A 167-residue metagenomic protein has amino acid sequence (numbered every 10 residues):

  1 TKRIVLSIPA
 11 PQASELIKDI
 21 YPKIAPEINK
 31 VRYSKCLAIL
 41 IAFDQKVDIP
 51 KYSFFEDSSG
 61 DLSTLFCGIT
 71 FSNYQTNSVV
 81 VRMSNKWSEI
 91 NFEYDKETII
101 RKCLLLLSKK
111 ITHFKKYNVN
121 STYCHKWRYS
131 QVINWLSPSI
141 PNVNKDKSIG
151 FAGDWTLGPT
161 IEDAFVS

Functional and structural regions predicted by a protein language model:
T1-K2, D146: Active-site acidic short loop of glycosyltransferases
K2-Y52, H113, Y117: Central helical "cap/lid" subdomain
A10, S34, S58, K96-L104: A structural signal for well-ordered alpha-helical scaffolds and beta->alpha junctions
L16-Y21, S58-L62, I100-C103, Y129-Q131: A short linear-motif detector with a strong N-terminal bias
K18-D19, C67-F71, V166: Short, well-ordered alpha-helices that flank and scaffold nucleotide-derived cofactor binding pockets
S34, L40-N91, L106-I111: Active-site substrate-recognition segment that forms the wall of the catalytic cavity or substrate channel
Y74-S167: Conserved flavin/dinucleotide-binding core of flavoenzymes
